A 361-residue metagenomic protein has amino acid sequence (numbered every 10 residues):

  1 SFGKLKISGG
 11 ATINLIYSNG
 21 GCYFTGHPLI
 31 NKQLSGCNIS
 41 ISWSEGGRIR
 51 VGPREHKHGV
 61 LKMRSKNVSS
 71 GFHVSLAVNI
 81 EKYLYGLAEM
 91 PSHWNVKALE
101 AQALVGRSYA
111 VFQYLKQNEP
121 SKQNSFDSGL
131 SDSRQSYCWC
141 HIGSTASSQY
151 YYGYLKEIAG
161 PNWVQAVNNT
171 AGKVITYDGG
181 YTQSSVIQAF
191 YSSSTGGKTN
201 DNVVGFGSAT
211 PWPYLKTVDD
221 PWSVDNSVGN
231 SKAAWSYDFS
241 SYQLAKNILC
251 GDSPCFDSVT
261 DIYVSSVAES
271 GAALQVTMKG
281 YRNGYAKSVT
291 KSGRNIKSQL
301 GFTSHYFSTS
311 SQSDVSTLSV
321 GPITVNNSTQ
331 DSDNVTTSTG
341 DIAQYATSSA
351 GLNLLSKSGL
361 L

Functional and structural regions predicted by a protein language model:
S1-L361: Conserved, single-site charged/polar hotspot
